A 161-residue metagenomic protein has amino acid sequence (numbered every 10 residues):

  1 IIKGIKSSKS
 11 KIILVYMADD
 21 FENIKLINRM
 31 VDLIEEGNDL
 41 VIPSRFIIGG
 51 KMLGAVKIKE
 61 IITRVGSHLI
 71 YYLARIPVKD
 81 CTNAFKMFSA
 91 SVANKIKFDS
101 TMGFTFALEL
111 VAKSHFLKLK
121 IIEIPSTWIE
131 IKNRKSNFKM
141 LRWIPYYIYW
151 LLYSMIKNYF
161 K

Functional and structural regions predicted by a protein language model:
I1-S7, I12, I24-F104, I129-Y147: Acceptor/aglycone-binding surface of glycosyltransferases and processive sugar-polymer synthases
G4, D19, S89, S114 (+1 more regions): Residue-level signature of catalytic and energy-coupling elements of molecular machines, predominantly ATP/GTP-dependent
E22, F106-K113: Short active-site alpha-helical segment characteristic of glycosyltransferases and processive polysaccharide synthases
D32-E35, Y71-A74, F116, Y153 (+2 more regions): Residues at helix-coil transition
R64-S67, A112, F116, W150: Generic recognition of well-ordered alpha-helical segments within structured catalytic/regulatory domains
I76-P77, M102, V111-I129: Catalytic donor-sugar/metal-binding loop of nucleotide-sugar-dependent glycosyltransferases
K118-K161: C-terminal catalytic/acceptor-binding lobe
